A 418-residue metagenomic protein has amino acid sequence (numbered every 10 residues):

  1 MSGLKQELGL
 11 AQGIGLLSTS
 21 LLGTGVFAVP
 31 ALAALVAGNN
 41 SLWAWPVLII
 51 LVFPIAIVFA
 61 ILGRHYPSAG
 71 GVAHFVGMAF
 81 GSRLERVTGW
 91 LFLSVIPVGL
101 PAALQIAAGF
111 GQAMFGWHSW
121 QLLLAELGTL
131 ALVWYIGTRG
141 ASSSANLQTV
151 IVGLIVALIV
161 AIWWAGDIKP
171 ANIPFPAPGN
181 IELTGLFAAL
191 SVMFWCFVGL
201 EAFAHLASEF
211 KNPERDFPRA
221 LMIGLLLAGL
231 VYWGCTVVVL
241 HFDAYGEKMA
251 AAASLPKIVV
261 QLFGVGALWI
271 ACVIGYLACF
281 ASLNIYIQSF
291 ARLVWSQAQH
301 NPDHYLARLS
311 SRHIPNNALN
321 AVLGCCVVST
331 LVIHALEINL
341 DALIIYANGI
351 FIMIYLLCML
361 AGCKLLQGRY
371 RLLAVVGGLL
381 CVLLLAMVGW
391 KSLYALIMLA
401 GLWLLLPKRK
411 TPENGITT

Functional and structural regions predicted by a protein language model:
M1-A31, L35-N40, A44, F53 (+4 more regions): Membrane-interface "cap" regions at the ends of multi-pass membrane proteins
G3-L4, L42, G116-G128, N146-C272: Helix-loop-helix junctions that connect adjacent transmembrane segments in multi-pass membrane transporters
L17, L21-G25, I151-A165, G224-Y232 (+2 more regions): Small-residue-rich segments of transmembrane alpha-helices in multi-pass membrane proteins, especially helix faces
V26-P30, L104-A107, I136-S142, G266-A267 (+4 more regions): Transmembrane helix-loop junctions in multi-pass membrane proteins
L32-V36, P54-L130, W134-T138, V152 (+2 more regions): Hydrophobic transmembrane alpha-helices that form the core helical bundles of multi-pass secondary transporters
V47, M114-G140, I151-W163, C196 (+2 more regions): Transmembrane alpha-helical segments of multi-pass small-molecule transport proteins
H74-G81, A113, M222-N284, D303-A342 (+1 more regions): TM-loop-TM module centered on a large, flexible mid-protein loop between adjacent transmembrane helices in multi-pass
L360-T418: A generic transmembrane alpha-helix motif of multi-pass inner-membrane proteins
